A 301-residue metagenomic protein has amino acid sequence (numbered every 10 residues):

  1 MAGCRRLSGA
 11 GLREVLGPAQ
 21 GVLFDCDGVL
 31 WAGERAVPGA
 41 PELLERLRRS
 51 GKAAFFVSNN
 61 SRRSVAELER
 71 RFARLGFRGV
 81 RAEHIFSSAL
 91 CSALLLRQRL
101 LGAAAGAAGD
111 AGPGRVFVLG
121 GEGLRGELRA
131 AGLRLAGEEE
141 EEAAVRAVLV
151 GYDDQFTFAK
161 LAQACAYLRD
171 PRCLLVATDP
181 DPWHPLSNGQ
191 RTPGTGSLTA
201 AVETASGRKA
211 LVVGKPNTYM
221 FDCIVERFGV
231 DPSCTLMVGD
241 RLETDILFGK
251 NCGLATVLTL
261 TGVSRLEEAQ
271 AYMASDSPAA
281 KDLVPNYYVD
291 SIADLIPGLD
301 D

Functional and structural regions predicted by a protein language model:
M1-C26, W31-K52, S61-F86, A93-D301: Asp-based, Mg2+/Mn2+-dependent phosphohydrolase catalytic module
F55: Conserved glycine-rich Rossmann-like NAD(P)H-binding loop of the short-chain dehydrogenase/reductase
